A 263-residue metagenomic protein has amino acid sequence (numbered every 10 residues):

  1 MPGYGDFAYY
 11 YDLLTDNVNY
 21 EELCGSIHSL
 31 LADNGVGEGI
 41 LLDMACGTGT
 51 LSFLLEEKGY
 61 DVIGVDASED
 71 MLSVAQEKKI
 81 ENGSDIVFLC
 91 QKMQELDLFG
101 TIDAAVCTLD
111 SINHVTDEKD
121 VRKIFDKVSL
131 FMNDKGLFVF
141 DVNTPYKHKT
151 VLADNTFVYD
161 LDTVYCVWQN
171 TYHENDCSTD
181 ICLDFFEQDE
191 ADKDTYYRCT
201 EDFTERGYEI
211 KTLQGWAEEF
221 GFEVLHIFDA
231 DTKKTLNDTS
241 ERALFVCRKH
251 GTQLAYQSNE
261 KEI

Functional and structural regions predicted by a protein language model:
M1-G37: Conserved class I S-adenosyl-L-methionine
L42, G49-E95: Class I SAM-dependent methyltransferase SAM/SAH-binding core
D97-A104: A short acidic, Gly/Pro-enriched loop at the edge of an enzyme's catalytic core that lines a small-molecule cofactor
T108-D110: Residues lining the SAM
N113-V115: A short His-aromatic
R122-D134: A short glycine-rich, Lys/Arg-flanked "PGG" loop and its adjoining helix->strand segment in the class I
V139-Q214: SAM-dependent methyltransferase
T204-I263: C-terminal lobe and adjacent flexible extensions of AdoMet/dcAdoMet transferase-like proteins
